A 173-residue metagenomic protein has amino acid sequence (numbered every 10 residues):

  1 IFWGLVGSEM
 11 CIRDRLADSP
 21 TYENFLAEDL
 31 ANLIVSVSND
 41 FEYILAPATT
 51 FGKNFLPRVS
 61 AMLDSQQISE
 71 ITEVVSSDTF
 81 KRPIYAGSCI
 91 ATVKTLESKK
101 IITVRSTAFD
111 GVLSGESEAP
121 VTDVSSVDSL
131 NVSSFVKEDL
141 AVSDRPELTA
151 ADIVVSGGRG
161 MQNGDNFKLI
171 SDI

Functional and structural regions predicted by a protein language model:
I1-G7, C11-I12: Single conserved hydrophobic/aromatic residue that forms the stacking wall/gate of nucleotide- or nucleobase-binding
E9, A61-M62, S117-P120, K168-I173: Short, solvent-exposed amphipathic alpha-helical segments in soluble enzyme and RNA/protein-processing domains
R15-Y22: Active-site cofactor/substrate anionic-group-binding motifs, chiefly glycine- and Lys/Arg-rich phosphate-binding loops
Y22-F109: N-terminal glycine-rich phosphate/adenylate-binding segment common to multiple enzyme folds
A86-P146: Phosphate/diphosphate-binding glycine-rich loops and adjacent basic-rich segments that engage nucleotide
A141-I173: Glycine-rich phosphate/diphosphate-binding loops and the adjacent beta-loop-alpha structural elements that coordinate
